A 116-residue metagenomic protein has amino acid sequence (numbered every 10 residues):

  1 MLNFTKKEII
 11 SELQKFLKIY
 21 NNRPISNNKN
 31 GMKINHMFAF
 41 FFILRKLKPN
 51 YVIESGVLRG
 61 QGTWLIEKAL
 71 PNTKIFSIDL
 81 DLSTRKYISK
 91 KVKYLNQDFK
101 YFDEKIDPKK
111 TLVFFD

Functional and structural regions predicted by a protein language model:
M1-F114: A short alpha-helical cap/connector motif
